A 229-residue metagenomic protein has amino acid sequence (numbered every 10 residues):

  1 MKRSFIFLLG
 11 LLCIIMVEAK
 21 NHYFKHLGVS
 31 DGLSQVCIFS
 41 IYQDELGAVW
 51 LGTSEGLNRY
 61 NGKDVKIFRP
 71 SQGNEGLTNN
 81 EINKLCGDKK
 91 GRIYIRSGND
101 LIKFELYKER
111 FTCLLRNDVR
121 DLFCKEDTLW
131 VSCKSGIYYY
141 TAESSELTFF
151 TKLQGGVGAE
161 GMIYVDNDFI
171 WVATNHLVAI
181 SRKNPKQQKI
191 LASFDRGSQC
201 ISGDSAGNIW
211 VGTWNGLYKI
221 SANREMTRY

Functional and structural regions predicted by a protein language model:
M1-Y229: Carboxylate-rich, polar loop motifs that coordinate divalent cations or form catalytic acidic clusters
